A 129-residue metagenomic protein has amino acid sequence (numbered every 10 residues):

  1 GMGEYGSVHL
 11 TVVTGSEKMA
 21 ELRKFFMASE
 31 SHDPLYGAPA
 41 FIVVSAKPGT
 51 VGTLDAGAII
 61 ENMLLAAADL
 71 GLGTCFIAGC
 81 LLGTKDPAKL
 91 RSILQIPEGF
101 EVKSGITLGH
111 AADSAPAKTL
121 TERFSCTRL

Functional and structural regions predicted by a protein language model:
G1-L129: Acidic, surface-exposed loops and disordered segments
